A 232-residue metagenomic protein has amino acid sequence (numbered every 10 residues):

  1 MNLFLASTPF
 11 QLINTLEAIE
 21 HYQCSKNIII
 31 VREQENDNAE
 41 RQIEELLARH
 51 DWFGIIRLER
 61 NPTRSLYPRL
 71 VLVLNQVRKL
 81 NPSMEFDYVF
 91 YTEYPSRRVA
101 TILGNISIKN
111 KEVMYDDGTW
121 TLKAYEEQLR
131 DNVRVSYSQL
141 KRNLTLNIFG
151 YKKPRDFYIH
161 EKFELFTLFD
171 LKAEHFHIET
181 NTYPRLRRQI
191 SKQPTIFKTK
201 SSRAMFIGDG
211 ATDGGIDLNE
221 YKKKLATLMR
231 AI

Functional and structural regions predicted by a protein language model:
M1-S7, I29-R32, E85-E93, T167 (+1 more regions): Short hydrophobic beta-strand segments
F4-I148: Active-site and donor-binding regions of nucleotide-sugar-utilizing enzymes
E44, A100, Y183, K222-L225: Intrinsically disordered, low-complexity regions
L66, E179, L218-Y221: Intrinsic-disorder-associated interaction segments
W120-T121, E174, D213: A generic signature of intrinsically disordered, low-complexity regions enriched in glycine/proline and charged/polar
L129-G210: A nucleotide-sugar donor-handling region in carbohydrate enzymes
T212-I232: Donor-nucleotide binding loops and adjacent catalytic segments primarily of GT-B fold Leloir glycosyltransferases
